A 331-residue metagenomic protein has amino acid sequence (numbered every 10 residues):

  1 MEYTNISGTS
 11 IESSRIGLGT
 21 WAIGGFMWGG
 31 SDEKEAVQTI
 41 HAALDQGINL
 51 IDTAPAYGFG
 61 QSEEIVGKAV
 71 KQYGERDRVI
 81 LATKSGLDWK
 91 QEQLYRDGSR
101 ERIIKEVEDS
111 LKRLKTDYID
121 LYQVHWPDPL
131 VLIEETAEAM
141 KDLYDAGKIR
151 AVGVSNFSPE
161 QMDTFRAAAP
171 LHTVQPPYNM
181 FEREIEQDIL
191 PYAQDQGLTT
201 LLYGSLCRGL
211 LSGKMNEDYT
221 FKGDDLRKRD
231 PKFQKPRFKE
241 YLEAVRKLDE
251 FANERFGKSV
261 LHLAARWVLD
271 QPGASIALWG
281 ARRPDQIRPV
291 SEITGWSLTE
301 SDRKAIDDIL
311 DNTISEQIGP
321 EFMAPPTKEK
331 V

Functional and structural regions predicted by a protein language model:
M1, D195, G223-R255, D270-S275 (+2 more regions): Terminal-tail/helix-coil boundary detector
M1-V79: N-terminal binding-site loop/beta-alpha segment at the start of enzyme catalytic domains that lines or forms
I6, L18, A36, I51 (+13 more regions): Conserved, mostly hydrophobic/aromatic
T9-M27, A82-Y95, Y118, Q123: N-terminal small/glycine-rich loop or linker at the start of catalytic domains across soluble metabolic enzymes
S13-G17, N49-L50, R78-A82, Y118-L121 (+4 more regions): Structural preference for beta-strand elements that scaffold enzyme active sites
W21-I23, A54-A56, K84-D88, V124-P127 (+4 more regions): Active-site beta-loop-alpha junctions enriched in small/polar residues
K90-E184, D188: Glycine/proline-rich, positively charged, aromatic-decorated active-site loop/lid region on the catalytic face
I185-G223: Aromatic-lined glycan-binding groove of carbohydrate-active enzymes
